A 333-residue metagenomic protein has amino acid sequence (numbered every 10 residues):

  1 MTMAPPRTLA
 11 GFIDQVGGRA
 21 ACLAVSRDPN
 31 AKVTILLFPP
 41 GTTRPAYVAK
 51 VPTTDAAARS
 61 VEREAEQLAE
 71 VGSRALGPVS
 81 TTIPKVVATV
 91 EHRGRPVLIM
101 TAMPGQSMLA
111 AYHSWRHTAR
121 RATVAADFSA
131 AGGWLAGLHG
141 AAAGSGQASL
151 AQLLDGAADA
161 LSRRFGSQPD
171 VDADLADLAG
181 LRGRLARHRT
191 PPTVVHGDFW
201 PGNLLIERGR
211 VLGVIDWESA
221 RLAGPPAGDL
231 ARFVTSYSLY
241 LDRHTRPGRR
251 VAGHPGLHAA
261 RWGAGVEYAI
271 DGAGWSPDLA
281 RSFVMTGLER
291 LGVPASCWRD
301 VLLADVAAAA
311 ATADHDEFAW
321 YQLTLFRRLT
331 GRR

Functional and structural regions predicted by a protein language model:
M1-V25, V306-R333: Regulatory N- and C-terminal appendages and interdomain linkers associated with kinase/kinase-like NTP transferase
P5-R19, G144-H196: An alpha-helical support segment within catalytic cores of ATP-dependent transferases
A24, K32-P39, T43, R182-G228: Active-site acidic catalytic loop and adjacent metal/ATP-binding pocket of ATP-dependent phosphoryl transfer enzymes
A31-R63: ATP-binding glycine-rich loop module of kinase domains
L36-P39, V51, A88, A102 (+1 more regions): Conserved hydrophobic "DFG−1" position in protein kinase catalytic cores
V51-R95, W115-G137: A conserved alpha-helical element in kinase catalytic cores
G94-S107: Conserved short submotifs of the Hanks-type protein kinase catalytic core that shape the nucleotide-binding pocket
G228-G287, D305-E317: Active-site activation/catalytic loop segments of kinase-like enzymes and analogous catalytic loops in related
